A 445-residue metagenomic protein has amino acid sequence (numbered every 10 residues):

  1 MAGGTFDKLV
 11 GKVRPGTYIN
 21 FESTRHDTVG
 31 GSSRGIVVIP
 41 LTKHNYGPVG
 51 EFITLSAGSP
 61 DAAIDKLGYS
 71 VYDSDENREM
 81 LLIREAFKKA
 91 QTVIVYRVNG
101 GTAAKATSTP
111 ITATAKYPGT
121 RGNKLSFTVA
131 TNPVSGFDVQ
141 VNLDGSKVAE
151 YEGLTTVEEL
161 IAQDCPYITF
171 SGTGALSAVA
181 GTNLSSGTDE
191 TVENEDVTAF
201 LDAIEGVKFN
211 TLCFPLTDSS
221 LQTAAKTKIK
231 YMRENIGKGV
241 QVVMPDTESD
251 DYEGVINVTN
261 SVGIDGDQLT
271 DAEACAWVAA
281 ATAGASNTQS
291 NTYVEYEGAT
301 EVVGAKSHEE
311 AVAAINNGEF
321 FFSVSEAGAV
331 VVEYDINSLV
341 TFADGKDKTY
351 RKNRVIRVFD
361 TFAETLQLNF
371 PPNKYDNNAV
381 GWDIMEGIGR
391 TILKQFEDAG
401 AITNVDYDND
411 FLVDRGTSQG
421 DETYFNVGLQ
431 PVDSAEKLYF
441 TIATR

Functional and structural regions predicted by a protein language model:
M1-I94, D250-R445: Structured, hydrophobic secondary-structure cores that serve as assembly/anchoring elements
M1-V240: Small-residue-rich
I236-D250: A generic structural motif
